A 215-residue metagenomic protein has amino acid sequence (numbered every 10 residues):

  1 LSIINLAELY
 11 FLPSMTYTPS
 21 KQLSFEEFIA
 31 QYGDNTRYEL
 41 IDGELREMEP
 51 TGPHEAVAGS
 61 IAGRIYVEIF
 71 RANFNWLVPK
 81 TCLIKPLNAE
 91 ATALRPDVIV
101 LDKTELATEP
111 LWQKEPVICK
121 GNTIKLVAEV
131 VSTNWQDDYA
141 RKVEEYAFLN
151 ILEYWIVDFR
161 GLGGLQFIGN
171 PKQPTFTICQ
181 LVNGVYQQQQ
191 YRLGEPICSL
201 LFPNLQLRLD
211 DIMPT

Functional and structural regions predicted by a protein language model:
S2-T215: Gly/Pro/Ser/Thr-rich low-complexity, intrinsically disordered segments predominantly at protein N-termini
